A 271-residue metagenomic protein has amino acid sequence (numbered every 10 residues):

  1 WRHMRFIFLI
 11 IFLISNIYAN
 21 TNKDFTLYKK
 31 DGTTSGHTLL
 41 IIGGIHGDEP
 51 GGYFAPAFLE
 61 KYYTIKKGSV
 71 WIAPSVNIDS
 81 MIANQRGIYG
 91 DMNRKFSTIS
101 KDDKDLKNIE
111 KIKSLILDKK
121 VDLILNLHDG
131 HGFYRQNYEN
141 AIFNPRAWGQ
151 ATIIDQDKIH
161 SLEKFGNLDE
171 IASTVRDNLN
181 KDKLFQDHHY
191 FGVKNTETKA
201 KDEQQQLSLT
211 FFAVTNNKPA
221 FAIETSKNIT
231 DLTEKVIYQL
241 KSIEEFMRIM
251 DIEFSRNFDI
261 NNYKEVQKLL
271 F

Functional and structural regions predicted by a protein language model:
W1-H3: Short, Lys/Arg-enriched N-terminal segments with co-localized hydrophobic residues within the first ~10-30 amino acids
F6-S15: Sec-dependent N-terminal signal peptides
N20-F271: Structured catalytic-domain cores with a bias toward divalent-metal coordination
